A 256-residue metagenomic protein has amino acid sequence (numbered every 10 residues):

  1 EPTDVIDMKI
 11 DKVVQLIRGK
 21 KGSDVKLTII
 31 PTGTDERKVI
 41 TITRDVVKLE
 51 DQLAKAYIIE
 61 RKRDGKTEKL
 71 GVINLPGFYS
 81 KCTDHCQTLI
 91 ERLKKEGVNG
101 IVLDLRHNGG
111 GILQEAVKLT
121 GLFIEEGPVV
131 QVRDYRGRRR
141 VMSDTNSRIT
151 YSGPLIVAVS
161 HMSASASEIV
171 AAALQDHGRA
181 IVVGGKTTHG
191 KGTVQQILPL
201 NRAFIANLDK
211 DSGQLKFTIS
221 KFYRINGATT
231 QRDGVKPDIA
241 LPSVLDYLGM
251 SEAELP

Functional and structural regions predicted by a protein language model:
E1-I205, K221: Cleft-lining beta-strand/loop regions that shape enzyme active-site pockets
D35-V39, S212-Q214, T229: Short, mixed charged/polar active-site loops that provide acid/base catalysis or chelate metal/phosphate cofactors
G71-I73, F217, T230-Q231: Short hydrophobic-aromatic micro-motifs
T193-P199, D211-G213, D233-V235: Acidic, S/T/G-rich, low-cysteine, solvent-exposed domains in lumenal/extracellular/periplasmic regions of secretory
P199-D211, D246-E252: Low-complexity, polar-biased intrinsically disordered regions enriched in Pro/Ser/Thr/Gly
D209-K221: Short acidic, Pro/Gly- and aromatic-enriched capping/linker segments at domain boundaries
R224-P256: Conserved functional hotspot residues or short segments at active or partner-binding sites across diverse domains
